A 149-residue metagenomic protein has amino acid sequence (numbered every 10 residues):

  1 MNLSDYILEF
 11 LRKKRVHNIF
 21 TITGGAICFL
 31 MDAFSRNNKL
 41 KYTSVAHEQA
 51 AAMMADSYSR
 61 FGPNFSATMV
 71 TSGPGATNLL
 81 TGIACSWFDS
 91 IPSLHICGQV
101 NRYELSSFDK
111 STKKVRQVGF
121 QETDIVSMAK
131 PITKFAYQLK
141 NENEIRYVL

Functional and structural regions predicted by a protein language model:
M1-L149: N-terminal alpha/beta PP-like core and its mobile active-site loop of ThDP/TPP-dependent enzymes
